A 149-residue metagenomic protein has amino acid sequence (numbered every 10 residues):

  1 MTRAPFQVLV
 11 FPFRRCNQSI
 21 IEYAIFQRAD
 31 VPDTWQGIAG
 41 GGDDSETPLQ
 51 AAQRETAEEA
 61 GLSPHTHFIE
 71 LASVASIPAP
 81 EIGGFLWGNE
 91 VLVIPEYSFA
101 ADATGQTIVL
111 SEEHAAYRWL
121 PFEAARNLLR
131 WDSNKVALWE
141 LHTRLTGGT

Functional and structural regions predicted by a protein language model:
M1-G37: N-terminal strand-loop-strand
R3-P5, Q18, V91-I94, E112: A generic fold-level signal
C16-S19, V31-P32, D43-D44, V74-P80 (+1 more regions): Short, charged/polar surface micro-motifs in flexible loops or helix N-caps
Q36, V93, W119: Short aromatic/basic micro-patch
G37-V74: The catalytic Nudix box helix
G61-Q106: Active-site segment of metal-dependent pyrophosphate-handling enzymes, primarily the Nudix hydrolase catalytic core
E96-L138: NUDIX/MutT-family hydrolases
T143-T149: Generic C-terminal helix-cap and adjacent flexible tail
